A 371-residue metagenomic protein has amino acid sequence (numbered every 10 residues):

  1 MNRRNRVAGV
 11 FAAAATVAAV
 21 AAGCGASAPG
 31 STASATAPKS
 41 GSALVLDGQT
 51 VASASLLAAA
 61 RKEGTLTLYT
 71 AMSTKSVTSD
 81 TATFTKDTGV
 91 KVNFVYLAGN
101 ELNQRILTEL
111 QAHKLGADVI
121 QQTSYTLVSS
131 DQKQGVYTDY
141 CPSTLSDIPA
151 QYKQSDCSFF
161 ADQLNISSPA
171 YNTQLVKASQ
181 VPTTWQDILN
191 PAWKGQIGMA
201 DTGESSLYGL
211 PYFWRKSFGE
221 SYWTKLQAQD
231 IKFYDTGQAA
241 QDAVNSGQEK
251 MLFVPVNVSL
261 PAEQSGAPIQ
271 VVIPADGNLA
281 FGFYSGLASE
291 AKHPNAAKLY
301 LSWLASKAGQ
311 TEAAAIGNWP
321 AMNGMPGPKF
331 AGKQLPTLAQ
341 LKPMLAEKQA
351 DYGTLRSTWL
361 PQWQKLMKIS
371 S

Functional and structural regions predicted by a protein language model:
A21-A35: Bacterial lipoprotein signal-peptidase II cleavage site
V51-K62, A71-K91: Short, polar/charged alpha-helical segment
T67-T81, N93-E249: Extracytoplasmic ligand-binding site segments that recognize negatively charged/polar headgroups
Y125-S130, K250-Q270: A ligand-binding cleft/hinge motif common to bilobed small-molecule-binding domains
L164-I166, T224-Q227, F233-Y234, G266-S289: Periplasmic-binding protein-like
S168-L175, Y212-F213, F281-H293, L304 (+1 more regions): A bilobed periplasmic-binding-protein/Venus flytrap-type ligand-binding module shared by bacterial periplasmic
W193-G203, L304-P326: Periplasmic-binding protein-like
T311-S371: C-terminal capping/gating helix-and-loop segments adjacent to ligand/active sites or protein-protein/ligand interfaces
